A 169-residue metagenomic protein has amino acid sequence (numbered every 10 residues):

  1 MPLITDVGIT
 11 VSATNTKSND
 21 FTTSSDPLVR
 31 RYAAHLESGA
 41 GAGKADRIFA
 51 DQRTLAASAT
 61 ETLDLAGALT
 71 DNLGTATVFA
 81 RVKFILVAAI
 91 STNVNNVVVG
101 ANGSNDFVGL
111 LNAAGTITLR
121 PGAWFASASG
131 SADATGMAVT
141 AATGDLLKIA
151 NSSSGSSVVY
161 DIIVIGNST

Functional and structural regions predicted by a protein language model:
M1-T169: Surface-exposed, low-hydrophobicity beta-strand/loop segments enriched in small/polar/acidic residues
